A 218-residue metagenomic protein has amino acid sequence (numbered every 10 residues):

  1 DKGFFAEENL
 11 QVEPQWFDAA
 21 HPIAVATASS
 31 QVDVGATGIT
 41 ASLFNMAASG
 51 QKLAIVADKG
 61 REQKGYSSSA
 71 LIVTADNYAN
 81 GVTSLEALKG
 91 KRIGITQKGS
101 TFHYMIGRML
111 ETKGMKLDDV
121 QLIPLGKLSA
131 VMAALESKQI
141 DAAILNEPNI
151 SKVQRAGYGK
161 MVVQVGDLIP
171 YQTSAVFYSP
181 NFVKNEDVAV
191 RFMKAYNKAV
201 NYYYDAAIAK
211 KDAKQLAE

Functional and structural regions predicted by a protein language model:
D1-K116, Q121-L125, D141-E147, Q164 (+1 more regions): Short, glycine-/small- and polar/acidic-enriched structural segments that line small-molecule recognition paths
N77, A130-A217: Pocket-lining segment of extracytoplasmic ligand-binding domains
